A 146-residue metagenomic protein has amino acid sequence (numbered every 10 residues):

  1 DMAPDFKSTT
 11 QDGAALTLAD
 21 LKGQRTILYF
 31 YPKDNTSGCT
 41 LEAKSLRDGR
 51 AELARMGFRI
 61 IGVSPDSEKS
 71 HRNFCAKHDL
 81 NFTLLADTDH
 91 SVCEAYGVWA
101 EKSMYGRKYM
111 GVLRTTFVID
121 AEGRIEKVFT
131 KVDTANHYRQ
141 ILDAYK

Functional and structural regions predicted by a protein language model:
D1-K146: Chalcogenol-based redox active-site neighborhoods
